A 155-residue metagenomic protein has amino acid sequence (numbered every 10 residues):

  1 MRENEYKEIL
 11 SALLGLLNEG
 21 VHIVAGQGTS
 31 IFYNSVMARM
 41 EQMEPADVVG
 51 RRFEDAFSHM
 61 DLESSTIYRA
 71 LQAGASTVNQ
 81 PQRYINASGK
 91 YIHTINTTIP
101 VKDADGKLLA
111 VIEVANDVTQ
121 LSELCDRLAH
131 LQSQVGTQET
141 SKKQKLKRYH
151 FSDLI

Functional and structural regions predicted by a protein language model:
M1-E41, A46: Sensory modules in modular signal-transduction proteins
R2, I9-L13, L124-R127, L131-Q134 (+1 more regions): Hydrophobic helical signal-relay modules used by sensory signaling proteins
A46, D55-S88, I92: Terminal output helix/cap of sensory domains in signal transduction proteins
V101-D103: Sensor-regulatory modules in signal-transduction proteins
K107-A110: Short beta-strand edge/capping elements of PAS-family sensory modules
I112-A115: Sensory-domain boundary capping and coupling elements
D117-Q120: Conserved acidic
T140-I155: AAA+ ATPase active-site-proximal loops
